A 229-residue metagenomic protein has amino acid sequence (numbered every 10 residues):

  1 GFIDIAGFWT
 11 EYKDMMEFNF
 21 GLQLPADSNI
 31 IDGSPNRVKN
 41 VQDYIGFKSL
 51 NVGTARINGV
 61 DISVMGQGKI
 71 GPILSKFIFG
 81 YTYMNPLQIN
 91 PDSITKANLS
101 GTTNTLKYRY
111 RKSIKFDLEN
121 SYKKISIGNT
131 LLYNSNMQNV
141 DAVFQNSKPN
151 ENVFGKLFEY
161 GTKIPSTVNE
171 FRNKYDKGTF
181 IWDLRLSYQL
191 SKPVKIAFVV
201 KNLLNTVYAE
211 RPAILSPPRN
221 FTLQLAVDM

Functional and structural regions predicted by a protein language model:
G1, M15-G21, P25-D32, A55 (+3 more regions): Extended alpha-helical regions
D4: Short, small/polar-rich loop/turn modules that mediate ligand/substrate recognition or access, typified
G7-E11, I30-V143: Gram-negative outer-membrane beta-barrel transporters
T10, M15-N19, P25, N40-Q42 (+1 more regions): Phosphate-binding glycine-rich loops and adjacent basic patches that engage nucleotide phosphates, nucleic-acid
E11, M15-G21, G53-V60, R109-R111 (+3 more regions): Surface-exposed loop/turn and secondary-structure junction residues enriched for glycine/proline
M15-Q23, I89-T95, N139-V143, S147 (+1 more regions): Outer-membrane beta-barrel and related beta-rich outer-membrane complex signature in Gram-negative bacteria
F20-L50, S147-N173: Flexible glycine-rich, low-complexity coil/linker segments exposed to the extracellular/periplasmic environment
I73-T82, T103-M229: Conserved C-terminal beta-signal and adjacent last beta-strands/turns of outer-membrane beta-barrel proteins
